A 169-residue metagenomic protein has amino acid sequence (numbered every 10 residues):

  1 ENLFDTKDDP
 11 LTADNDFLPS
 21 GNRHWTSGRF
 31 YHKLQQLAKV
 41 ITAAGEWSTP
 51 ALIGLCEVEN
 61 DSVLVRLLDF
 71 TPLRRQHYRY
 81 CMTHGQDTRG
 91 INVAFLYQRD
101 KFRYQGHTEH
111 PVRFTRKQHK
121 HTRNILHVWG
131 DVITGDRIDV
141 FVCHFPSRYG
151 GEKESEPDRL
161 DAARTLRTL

Functional and structural regions predicted by a protein language model:
E1-D87, I91, D158-T168: N-terminal, active-site-proximal structural segment of metallo-dependent hydrolase catalytic domains
N2-L3, R103, S147-R148: Short, acidic Gly/Pro/Ser/Thr-rich loop/turn segments
K7, K33, K39, K101 (+2 more regions): Context-gated lysine
D8-D9, H107, G150: Short capping/connector residues at structural and topological boundaries
V58-R137, F145: Structured beta-strand-rich core segments of catalytic domains in phosphoester-bond hydrolases
L126-L169: Extracytoplasmic, non-cytosolic globular domains
